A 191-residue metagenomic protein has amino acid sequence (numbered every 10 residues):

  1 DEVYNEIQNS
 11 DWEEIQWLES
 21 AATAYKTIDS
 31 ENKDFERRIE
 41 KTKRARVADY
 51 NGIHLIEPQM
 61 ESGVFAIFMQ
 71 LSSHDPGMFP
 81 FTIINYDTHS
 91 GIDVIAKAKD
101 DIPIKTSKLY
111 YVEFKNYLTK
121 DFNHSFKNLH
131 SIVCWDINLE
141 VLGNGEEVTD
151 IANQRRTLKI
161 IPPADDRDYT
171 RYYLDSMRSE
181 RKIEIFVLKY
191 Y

Functional and structural regions predicted by a protein language model:
D1-Y4, N138-E140: Compact mixed alphabeta submodule
E2-A66: Interdomain/boundary linker segments immediately adjacent to catalytic/signaling cores
S10-D11, V112, R181: Short, flexible coil/linker elements and helix-boundary hinge sites characteristic of intrinsically disordered
A24-E40, A48-G52, I67-M69, L158-Y191: Non-catalytic C-terminal interaction segments of nucleic acid-processing enzymes
E40-S90, K97-I102: Acidic-basic catalytic patches of nuclease active cores, encompassing PD-(D/E)XK and other metal-cofactor nuclease
F79-N128: Phosphate-end processing signature that detects enzymes handling 5′-triphosphorylated RNA and polyphosphate
K99-D101, Y117, I137, L188-Y191: Generic structural motif
S107-L174: Catalytic cores of nucleic-acid endonucleases
